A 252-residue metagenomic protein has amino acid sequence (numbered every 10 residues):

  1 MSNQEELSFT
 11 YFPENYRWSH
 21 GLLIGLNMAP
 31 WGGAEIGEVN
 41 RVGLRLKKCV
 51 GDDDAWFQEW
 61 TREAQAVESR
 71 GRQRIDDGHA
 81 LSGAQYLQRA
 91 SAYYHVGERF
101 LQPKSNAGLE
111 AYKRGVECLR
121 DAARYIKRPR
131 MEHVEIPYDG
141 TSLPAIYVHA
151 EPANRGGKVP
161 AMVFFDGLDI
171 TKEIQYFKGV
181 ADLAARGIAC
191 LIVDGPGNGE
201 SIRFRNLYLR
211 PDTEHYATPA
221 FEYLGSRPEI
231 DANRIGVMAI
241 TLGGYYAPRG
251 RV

Functional and structural regions predicted by a protein language model:
M1-W56: Long, non-catalytic architectural segments outside compact domain cores
M28-R41, S91-E135: An N-terminal hydrophobic leader/cap segment in hydrolases
Q58-W60, A64-V67, L109-G157: N-terminal cap/lid segment of alpha/beta-hydrolase-fold proteins
A90, I240-G244: Active-site loop->helix "elbow" adjoining a glycine-rich segment at hydrolase catalytic centers
V159, F164-T171: Active-site glycine-rich loops that stabilize anionic/oxyanionic intermediates across multiple enzyme folds
L168-A181: The serine-hydrolase catalytic nucleophile loop
L183-E200: Conserved alpha/beta-hydrolase
L207-N233, V237, Y246-R249: Alpha/beta-hydrolase active-site loop
